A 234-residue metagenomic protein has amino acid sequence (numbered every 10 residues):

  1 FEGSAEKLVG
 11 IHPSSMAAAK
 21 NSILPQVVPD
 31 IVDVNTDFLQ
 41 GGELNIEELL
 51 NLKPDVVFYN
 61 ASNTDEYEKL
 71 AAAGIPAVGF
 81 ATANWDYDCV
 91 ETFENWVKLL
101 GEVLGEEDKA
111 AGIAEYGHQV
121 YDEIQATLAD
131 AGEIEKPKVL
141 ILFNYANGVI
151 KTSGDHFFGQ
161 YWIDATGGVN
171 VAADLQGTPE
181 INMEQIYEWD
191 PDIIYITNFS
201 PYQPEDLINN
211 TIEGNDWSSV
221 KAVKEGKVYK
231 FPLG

Functional and structural regions predicted by a protein language model:
F1-N51, V56: A short, structured surface patch at a secondary-structure boundary
Q26-D37, A110, A165-L175: A local structural motif
L44-N45, E66, I181-Q185: Short acidic active-site motifs
A61-S62, T82, N198-P201, P232: Short secondary-structure boundary segments
T64-A72, N198-I212: A ligand-binding cleft/hinge motif common to bilobed small-molecule-binding domains
E66-G148, V169-A173, K227-G234: Extracytoplasmic substrate-binding proteins
K151-T178: Alpha-helical, coiled-coil/dimerization segments enriched in small aliphatic residues
F158-W162, P179-Q203: Ligand-binding pocket segment of bilobal, Venus flytrap-like solute-binding proteins
